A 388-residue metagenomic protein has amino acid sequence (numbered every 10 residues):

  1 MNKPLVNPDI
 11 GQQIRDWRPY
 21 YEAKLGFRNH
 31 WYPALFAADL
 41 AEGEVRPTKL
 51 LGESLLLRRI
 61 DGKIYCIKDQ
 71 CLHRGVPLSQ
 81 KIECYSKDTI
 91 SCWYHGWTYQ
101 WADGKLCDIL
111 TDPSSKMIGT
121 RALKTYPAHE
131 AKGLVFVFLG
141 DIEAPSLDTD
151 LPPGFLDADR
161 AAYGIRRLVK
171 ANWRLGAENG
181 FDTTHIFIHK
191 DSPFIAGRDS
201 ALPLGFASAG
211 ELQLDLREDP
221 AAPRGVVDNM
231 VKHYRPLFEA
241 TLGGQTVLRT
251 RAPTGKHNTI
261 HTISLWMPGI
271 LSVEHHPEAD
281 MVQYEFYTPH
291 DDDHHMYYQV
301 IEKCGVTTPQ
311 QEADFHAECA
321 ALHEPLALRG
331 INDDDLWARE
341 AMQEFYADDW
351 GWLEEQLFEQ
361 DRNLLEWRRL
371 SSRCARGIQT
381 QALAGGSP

Functional and structural regions predicted by a protein language model:
M1-F27: A boundary/linker detector
N2-K3, D9, L35-A162, P388: Rieske [2Fe-2S] iron-sulfur-binding domain
F27, W31-A34: A short helix->beta-strand "capping" segment at the edge of beta-propeller domains
R28, A122, H129-A131, M281 (+1 more regions): A short, structural micro-pattern
K63, D69, G75, I142-P388: C-terminal catalytic domain of Rieske-type non-heme iron oxygenases
